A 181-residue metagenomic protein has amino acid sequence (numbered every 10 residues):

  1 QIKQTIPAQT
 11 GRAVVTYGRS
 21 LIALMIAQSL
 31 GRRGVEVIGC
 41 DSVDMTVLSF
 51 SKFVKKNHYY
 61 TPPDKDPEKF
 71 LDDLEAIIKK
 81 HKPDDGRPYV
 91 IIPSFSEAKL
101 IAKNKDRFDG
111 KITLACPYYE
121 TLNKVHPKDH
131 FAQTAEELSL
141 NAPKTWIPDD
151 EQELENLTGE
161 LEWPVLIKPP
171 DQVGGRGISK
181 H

Functional and structural regions predicted by a protein language model:
I2, D72-D85: Short, well-structured alpha-helical segments in soluble
G11-V14, V165: Conserved hydrophobic helix-helix packing surfaces used for dimerization/oligomerization
A23: N-terminal Rossmann-fold NAD(P) dinucleotide-binding loop
S29-V35: A short, Lys/Arg-enriched amphipathic alpha-helix followed by its capping loop at the start of a domain
G39-V54: Short, glycine/polar-rich helix-capping loops at beta-to-alpha or helix-loop-helix junctions that flank or form
N57-I78: Glycine-rich, highly charged phosphate/nucleotide-binding loops
Y59-Y60, H81-H126, S139-W146: A short, GP-enriched loop/loop-strand-helix hinge that lies immediately N-terminal to, or at the N-terminal rim
K144, P164-H181: Glycine-rich phosphate-binding loop of ATP-grasp-fold ATP-dependent ligases
